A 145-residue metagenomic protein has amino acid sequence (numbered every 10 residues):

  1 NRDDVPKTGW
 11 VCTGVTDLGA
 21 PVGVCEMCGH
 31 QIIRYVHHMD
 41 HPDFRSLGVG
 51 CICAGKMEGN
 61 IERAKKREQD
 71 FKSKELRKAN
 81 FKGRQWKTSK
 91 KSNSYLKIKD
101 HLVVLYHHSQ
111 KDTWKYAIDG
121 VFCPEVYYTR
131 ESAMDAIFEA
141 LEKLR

Functional and structural regions predicted by a protein language model:
K7-V22, H41-D43: Short, flexible, mixed-charge glycine/proline-rich loop motifs that serve as phosphate/nucleic-acid-contacting
C25-C28: Short cysteine-rich clusters marking metal-coordination/redox-active sites
R34-Y35, G59: Short, non-ligating residues that shape and space the ligands of small metal-coordination modules and catalytic
V36-L47: Short linker/helix segments within small regulatory modules
C51-E68: Short metal-binding segments enriched for Cys and/or His
A64-K97: Negatively charged, low-complexity tracts enriched in Asp/Glu with abundant Ser/Thr
D100-G120: Short aromatic-glycine-(Arg/Gly/Cys) micro-motifs in beta-strand/loop hairpins
D119-S132: A short, exposed loop/beta-hairpin motif centered on an aromatic-Gly-Thr core
